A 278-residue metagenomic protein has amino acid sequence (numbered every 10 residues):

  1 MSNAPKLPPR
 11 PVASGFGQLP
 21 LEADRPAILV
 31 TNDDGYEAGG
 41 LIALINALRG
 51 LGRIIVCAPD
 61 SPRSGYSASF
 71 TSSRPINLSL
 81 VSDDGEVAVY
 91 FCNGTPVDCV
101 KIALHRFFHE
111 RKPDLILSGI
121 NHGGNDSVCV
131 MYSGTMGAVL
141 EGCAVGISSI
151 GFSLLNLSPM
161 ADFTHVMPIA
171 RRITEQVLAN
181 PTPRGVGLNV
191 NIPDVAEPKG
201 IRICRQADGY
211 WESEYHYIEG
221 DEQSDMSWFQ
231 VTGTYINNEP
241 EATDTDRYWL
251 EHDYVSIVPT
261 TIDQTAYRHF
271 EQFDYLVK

Functional and structural regions predicted by a protein language model:
N3-I28, A38-R106, K112: A cross-family phosphate/adenosyl-ligand binding-site feature
T31, C57-P59, S118-N121, F152-S153 (+2 more regions): Short beta-strand segments
D34, P62, T95-P96, N121-G124 (+2 more regions): Short glycine-rich anion-binding loops that position phosphate/pyrophosphate groups of nucleotides and phosphorylated
L115: Short, Asp-centered acidic motifs that coordinate Mg2+ and/or phosphate in catalytic or ligand-binding sites
G124-S133: Glycine/threonine-rich flexible loop motifs
A138-G142: Hydrophobic/aromatic ligand-binding patch that stacks against planar heteroaromatic rings of cofactors or nucleotides
C143-V166: Glycine-rich phosphate/pyrophosphate-binding loops and their adjacent beta-strand/loop elements at enzyme active sites
T164-K278: Electrostatically charged, flexible surface regions
